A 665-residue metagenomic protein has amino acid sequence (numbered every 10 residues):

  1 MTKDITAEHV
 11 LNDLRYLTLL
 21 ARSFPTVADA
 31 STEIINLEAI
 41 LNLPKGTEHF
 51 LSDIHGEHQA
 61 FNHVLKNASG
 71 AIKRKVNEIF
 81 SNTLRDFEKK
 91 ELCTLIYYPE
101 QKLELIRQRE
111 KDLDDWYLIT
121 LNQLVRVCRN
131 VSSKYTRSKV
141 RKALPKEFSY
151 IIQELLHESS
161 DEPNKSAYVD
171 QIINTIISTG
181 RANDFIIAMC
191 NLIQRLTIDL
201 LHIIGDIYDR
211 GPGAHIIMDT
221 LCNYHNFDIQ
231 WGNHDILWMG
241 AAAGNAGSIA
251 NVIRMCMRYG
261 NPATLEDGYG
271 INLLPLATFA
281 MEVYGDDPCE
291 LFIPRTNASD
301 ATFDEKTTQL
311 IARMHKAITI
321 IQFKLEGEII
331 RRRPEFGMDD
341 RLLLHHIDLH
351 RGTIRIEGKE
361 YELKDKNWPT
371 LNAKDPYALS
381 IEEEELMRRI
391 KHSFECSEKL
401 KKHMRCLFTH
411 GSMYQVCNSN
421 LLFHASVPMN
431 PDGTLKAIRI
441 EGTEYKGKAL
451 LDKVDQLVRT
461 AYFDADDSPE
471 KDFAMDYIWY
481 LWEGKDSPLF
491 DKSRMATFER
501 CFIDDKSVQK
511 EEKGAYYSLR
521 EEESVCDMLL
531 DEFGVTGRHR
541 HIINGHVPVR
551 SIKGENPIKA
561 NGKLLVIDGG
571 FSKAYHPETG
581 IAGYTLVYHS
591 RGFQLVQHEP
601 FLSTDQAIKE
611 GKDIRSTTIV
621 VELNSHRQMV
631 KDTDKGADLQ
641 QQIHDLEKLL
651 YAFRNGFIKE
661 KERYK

Functional and structural regions predicted by a protein language model:
M1-K665: Feature recognizes metal-dependent phosphohydrolase scaffolds
